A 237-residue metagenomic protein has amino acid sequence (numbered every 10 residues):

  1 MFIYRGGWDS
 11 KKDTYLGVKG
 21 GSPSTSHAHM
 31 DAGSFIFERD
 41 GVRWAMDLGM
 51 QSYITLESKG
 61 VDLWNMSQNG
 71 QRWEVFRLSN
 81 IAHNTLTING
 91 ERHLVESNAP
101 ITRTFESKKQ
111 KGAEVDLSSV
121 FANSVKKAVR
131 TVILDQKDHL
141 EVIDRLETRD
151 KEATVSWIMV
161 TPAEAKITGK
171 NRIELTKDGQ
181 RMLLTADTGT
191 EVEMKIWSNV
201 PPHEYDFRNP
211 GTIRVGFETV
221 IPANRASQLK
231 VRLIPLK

Functional and structural regions predicted by a protein language model:
M1-W44, F105-Q110, E114-D116, T212 (+1 more regions): Carbohydrate-active enzyme catalytic cores, enriched for enzymes that act on polyanionic acidic polysaccharides
K11, T25, Y53, H93-V95: Short, acidic Gly/Pro/Ser/Thr-rich loop/turn segments
G20, L48, I88: Active-site donor-binding loop signature of nucleotide-sugar glycosyltransferases
A45-L48, Y53-E57: Cytochrome P450 core scaffold surrounding the K-helix E-X-X-R motif and the conserved "meander" helix-loop region
T55-K237: CBM-like, beta-strand-rich accessory domains located in the C-terminal region of large, secreted polysaccharide-active
